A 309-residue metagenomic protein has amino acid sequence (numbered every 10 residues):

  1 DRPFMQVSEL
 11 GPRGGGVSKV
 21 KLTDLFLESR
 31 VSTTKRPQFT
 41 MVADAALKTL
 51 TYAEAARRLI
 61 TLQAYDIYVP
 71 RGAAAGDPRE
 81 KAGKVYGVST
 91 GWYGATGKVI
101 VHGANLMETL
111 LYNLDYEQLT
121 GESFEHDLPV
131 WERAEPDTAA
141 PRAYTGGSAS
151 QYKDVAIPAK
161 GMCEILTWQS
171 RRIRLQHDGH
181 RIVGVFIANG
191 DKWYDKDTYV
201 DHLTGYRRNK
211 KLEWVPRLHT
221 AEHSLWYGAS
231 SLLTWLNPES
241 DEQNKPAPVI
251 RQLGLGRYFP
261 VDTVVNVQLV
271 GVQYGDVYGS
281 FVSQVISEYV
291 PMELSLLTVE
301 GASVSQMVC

Functional and structural regions predicted by a protein language model:
D1-T34, T61-G72, D77-C309: Extended alpha-helical scaffolding segments
Q38-T40: Beta-propeller folds
A45-K48, S170: Residues immediately within or flanking Cys/His clusters that coordinate Zn2+ in small zinc-binding modules
L47-K48, Y52, L62: Extended, noncatalytic alpha-helical scaffold/tether regions
T51-E54, Q176: Short Cys/His-rich metal-coordination motifs, predominantly Zn2+-binding knuckles/fingers
A56-L59: Short functional micro-motifs and their immediate structural scaffolds
